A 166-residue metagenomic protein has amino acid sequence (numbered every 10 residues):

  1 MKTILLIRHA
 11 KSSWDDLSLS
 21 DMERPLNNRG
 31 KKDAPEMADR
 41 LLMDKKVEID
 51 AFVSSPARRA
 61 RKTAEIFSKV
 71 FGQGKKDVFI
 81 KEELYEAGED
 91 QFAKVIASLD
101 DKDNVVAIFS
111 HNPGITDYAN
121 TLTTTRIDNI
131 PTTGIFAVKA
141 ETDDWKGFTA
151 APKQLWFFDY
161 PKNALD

Functional and structural regions predicted by a protein language model:
K2-T3, I7-E83, I127-T133: Active-site-proximal alpha-helix that buttresses catalytic centers in soluble enzyme cores
I4, D101-S110: Generic beta-sheet signal
K11, A57, P113, T142 (+1 more regions): Short, glycine/serine-rich, charged loops/turns that create anion-binding and catalytic segments at active sites
D44-V47, L99-N104: Glycine-rich phosphate-binding loop signature in dinucleotide/nucleotide-binding domains
K62-I66, Q91, D117-Y118: Phosphate- and divalent-cation-binding pockets in alpha/beta enzyme and binding domains that engage nucleotide-derived
L84-I96: Short alpha-helix plus adjacent loop in nuclease-associated cores
L99-K102, N112-T133: Non-DNA-binding regulatory cores of transcription-related proteins, predominantly C-terminal effector-binding
T125-F158: Domain-level recognition of soluble alpha/beta enzyme cores, biased toward histidine phosphatases/phosphomutases
